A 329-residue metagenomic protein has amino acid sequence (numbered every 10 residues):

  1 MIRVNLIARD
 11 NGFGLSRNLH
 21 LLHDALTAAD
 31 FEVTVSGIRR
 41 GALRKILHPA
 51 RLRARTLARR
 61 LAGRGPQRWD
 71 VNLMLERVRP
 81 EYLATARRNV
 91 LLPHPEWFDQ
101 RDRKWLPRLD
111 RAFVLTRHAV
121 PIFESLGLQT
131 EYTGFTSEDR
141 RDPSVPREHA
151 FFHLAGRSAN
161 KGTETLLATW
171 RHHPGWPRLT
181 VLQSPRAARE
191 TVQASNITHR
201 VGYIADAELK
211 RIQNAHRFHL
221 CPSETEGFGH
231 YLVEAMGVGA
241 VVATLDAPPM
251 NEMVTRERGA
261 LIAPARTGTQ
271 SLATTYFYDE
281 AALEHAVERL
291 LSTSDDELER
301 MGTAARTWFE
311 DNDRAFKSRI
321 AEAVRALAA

Functional and structural regions predicted by a protein language model:
M1-L75, R314: N-terminal pre-catalytic "stem/leader" segment of glycosyltransferase-like enzymes
A42-I122: Extended catalytic core of nucleotide-activated donor transferases of GT-like folds
D110-R141: Donor nucleotide-sugar binding/catalytic pocket of nucleotide-sugar-dependent glycosyltransferases
R140, A282, L291-R325: A charged, aromatic-enriched C-terminal amphipathic alpha-helix characteristic of glycosyltransferases across folds
D142-K161, L167-R171, L179-T180: Conserved donor-binding/catalytic core segment of Leloir-type glycosyltransferases
A187-K210, F218: Nucleotide-activated donor-binding/catalytic signature segment of Leloir-type glycosyltransferases, i.e., the conserved
E224: Aromatic "clamp/platform" in nucleotide-sugar-dependent glycosyltransferases that forms part of the donor/acceptor
V241-T244, P249-V254, A260-L261: Short hydrophobic beta-strand element within catalytic cores of glycosyltransferases and related nucleotide-activated
